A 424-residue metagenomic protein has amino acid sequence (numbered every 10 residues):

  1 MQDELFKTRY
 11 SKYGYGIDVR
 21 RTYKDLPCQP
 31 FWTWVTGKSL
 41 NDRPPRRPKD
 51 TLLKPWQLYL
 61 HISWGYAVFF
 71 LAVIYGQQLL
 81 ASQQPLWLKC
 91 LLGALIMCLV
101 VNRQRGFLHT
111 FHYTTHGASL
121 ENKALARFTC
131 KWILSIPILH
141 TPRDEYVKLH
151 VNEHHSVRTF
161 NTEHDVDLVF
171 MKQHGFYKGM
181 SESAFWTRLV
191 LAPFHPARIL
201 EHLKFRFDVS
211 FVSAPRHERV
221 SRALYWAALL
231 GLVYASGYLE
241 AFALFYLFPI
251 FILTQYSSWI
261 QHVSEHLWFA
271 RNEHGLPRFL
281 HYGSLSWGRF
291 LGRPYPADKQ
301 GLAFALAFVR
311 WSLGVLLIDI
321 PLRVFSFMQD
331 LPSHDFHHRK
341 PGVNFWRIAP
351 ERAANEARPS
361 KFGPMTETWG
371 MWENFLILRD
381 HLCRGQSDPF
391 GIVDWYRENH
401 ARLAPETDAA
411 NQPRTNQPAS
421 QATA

Functional and structural regions predicted by a protein language model:
M1-L53, K123-A214, F242, L253-A424: Cytosolic/stromal cytosol-facing helical appendages immediately following the last transmembrane segment
Y15-N102: Auxiliary, metal-adjacent structural segments of Zn-dependent hydrolase domains
H61-V73, R219-Y234: Core segments of transmembrane alpha-helices that mediate helix-helix packing or line hydrophobic substrate/ligand
F69-F107, L134-P142, F251-I252, L317-Q329: Membrane-embedded alpha-helical segments that form the functional core of polytopic membrane enzymes, especially those
A81-W87, A235-A243: Transmembrane helix interruption/hinge and helix-loop junction motifs
L108-G117, H154-H155: Active-site recognition of the HExxH zinc-binding catalytic motif
F207-V220, A228, A235, A241: Long, contiguous internal "core" modules enriched in hydrophobic/ aromatic residues
